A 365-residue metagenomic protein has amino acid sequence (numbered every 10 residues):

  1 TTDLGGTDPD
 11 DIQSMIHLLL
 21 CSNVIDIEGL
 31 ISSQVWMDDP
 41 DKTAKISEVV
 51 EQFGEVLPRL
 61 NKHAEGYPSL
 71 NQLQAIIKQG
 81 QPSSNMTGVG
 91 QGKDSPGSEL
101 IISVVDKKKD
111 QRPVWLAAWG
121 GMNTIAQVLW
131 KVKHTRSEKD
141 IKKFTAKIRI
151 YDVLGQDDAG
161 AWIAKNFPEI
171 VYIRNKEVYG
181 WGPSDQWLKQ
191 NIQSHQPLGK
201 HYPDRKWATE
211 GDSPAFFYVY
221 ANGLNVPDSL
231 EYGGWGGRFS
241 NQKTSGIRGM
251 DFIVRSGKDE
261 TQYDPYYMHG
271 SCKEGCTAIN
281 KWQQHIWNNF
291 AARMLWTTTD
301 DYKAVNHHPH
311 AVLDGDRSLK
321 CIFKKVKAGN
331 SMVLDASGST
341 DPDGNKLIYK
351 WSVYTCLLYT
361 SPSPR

Functional and structural regions predicted by a protein language model:
T1-V333, S337-L358: N-terminal acidic, glycine/proline-rich low-complexity segments
Y359-P364: Conserved small/polar residues in nucleotide/adenosyl-binding loops
